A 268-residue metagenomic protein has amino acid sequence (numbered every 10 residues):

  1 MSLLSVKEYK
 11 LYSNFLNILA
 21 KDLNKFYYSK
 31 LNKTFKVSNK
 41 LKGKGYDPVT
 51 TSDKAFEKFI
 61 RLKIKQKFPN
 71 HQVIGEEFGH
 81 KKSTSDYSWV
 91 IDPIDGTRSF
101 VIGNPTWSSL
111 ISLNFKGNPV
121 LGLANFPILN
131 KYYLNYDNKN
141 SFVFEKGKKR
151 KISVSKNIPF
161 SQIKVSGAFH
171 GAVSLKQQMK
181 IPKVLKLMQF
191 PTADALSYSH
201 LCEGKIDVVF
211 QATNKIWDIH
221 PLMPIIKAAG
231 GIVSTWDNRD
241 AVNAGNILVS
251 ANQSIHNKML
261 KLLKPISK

Functional and structural regions predicted by a protein language model:
M1-I94, S254, K268: N-terminal subdomain of lithium-sensitive/metallo-dependent phosphomonoesterases centered on the IMPase/IPPase/PAP
L23, Y27, D53, I64 (+7 more regions): Residue-level signal for inorganic ion chemistry
K54, E77, P93-G96, P127 (+4 more regions): Generic detector of well-ordered alpha-helical packing
S83-F142: DPxDG-like acidic metal-binding loop motif
L134, S141-E145, G167, V208: Short hydrophobic/aromatic-rich beta-strand segments that constitute the beta-sheet cores of beta-sandwich/beta-barrel
N140-R150, S254-K258: Short helix-loop capping/hinge motifs at secondary-structure junctions, enriched in acidic/polar residues
V154-K268: An extended, acidic
